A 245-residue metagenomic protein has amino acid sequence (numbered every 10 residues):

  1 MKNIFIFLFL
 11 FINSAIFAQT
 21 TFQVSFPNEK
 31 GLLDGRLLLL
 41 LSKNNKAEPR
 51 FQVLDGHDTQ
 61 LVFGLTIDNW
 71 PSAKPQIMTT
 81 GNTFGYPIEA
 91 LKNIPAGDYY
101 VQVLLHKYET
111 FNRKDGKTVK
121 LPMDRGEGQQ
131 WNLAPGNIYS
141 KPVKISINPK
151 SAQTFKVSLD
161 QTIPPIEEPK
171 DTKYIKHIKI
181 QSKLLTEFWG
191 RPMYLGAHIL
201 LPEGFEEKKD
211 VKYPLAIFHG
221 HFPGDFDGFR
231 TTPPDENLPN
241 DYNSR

Functional and structural regions predicted by a protein language model:
M1-F22: Bacterial Sec-dependent N-terminal signal peptides
I16-Q19, E29, K92-A96: Short, surface-exposed loop and linker segments with low hydrophobicity and enrichment for Pro/Ser/Thr
Q19-F26, K30-L37, M193-H198, I217: Contiguous beta-strand segments within globular domains
K43-F84, E89-R245: Non-catalytic cap/lid and distal C-terminal segments of serine-dependent acyl enzymes
